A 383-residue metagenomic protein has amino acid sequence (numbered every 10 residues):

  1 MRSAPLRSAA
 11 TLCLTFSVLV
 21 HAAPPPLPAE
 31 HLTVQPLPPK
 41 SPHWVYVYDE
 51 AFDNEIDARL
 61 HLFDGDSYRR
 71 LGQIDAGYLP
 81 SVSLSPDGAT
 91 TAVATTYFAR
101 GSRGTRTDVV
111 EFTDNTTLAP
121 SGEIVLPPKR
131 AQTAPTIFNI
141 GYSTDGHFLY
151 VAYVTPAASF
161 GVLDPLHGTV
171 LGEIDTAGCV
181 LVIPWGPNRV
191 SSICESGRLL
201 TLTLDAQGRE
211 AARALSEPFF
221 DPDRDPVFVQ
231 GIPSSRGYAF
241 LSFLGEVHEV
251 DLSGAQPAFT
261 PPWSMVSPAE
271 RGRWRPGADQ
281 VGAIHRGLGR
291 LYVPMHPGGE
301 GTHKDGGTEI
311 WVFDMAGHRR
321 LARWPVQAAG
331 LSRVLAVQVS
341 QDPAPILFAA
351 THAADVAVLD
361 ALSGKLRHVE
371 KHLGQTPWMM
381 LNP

Functional and structural regions predicted by a protein language model:
P24-P28, R69-I74, A119-A131, T169-I174 (+4 more regions): A short beta-strand motif characteristic of beta-propeller blades
H31-Q35, A76-D87, Q132-G141, A177-P187 (+4 more regions): Repeated scaffold domains used in trafficking and secretory/extracellular systems, primarily beta-propellers
P39, V47-F52, A94-T107, V293-G307: Short, conserved, GDST-rich strand-edge loop motifs in beta-rich repeat architectures
P42-H43, A89, D145-H147, P187-N188 (+3 more regions): Short coil/turn segments that connect the beta-strands within blades of beta-propeller domains
A51-N54, Y97-G101, P156-A157, G197-L199 (+3 more regions): Short glycine/acidic-enriched loop and turn motifs that connect beta-strands
G65-S67, N115-T117, D164-H167, L204-Q207 (+3 more regions): Short loop/turn segments that connect beta-strands within beta-propeller blades
P120-H147, A152-S159, T169-V180: Asp-box/WD-like beta-propeller blade repeats and closely related beta-sheet repeat scaffolds
R275-M315, R323-D342: Loop/turn-rich, solvent-exposed surfaces of beta-rich toroidal or solenoidal domains
